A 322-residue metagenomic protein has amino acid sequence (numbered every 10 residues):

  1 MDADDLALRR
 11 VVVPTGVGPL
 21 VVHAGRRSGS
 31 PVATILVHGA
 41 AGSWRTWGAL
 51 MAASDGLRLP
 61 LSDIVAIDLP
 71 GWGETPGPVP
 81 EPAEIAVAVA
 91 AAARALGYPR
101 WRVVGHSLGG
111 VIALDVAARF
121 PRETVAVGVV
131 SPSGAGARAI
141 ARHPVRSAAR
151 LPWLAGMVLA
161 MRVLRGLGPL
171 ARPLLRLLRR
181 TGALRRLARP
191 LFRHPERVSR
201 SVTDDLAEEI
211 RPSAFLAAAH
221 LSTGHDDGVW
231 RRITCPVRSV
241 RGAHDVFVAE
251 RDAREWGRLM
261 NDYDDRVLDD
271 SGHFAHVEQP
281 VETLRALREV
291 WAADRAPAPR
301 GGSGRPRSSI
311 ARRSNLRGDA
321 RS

Functional and structural regions predicted by a protein language model:
G16, H23, S62-L108, R119 (+2 more regions): Active-site loop/oxyanion-hole signature of alpha/beta-hydrolase fold enzymes
H23-P76: Conserved HGGG/HGGXW glycine-rich cap/lid loop of the alpha/beta-hydrolase fold
G39-G42, S107, S133: Active-site glycine-rich loops that stabilize anionic/oxyanionic intermediates across multiple enzyme folds
R102, V125-G128: Residue in the alpha/beta-hydrolase core beta-strand immediately N-terminal to the catalytic nucleophile
V127-P169: Flexible "cap/lid" loop of the alpha/beta hydrolase fold
P169-R197, L216-G224: Helix-loop "lid/cap" segments that line or gate small-molecule binding pockets
I210-R258: Conserved serine/cysteine hydrolase catalytic core
N261-S322: Catalytic active-site module of serine/aspartate enzymes centered on a nucleophile-bearing elbow/loop
